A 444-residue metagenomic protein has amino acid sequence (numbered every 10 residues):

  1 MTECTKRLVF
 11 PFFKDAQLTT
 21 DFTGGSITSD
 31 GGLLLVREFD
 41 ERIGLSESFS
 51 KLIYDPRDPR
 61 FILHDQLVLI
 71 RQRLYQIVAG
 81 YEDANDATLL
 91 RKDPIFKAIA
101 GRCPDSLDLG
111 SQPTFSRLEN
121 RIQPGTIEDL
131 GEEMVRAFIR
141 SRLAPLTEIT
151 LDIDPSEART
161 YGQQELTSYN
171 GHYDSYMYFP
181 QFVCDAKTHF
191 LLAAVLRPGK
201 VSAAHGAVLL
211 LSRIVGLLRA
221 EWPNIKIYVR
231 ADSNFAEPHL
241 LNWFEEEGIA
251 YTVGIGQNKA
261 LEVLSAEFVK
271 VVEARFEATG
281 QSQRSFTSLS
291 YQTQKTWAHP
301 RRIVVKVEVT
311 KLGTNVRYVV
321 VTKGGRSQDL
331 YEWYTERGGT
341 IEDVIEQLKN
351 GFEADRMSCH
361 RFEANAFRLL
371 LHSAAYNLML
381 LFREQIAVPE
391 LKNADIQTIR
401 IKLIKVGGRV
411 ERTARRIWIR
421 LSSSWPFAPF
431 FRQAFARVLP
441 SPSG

Functional and structural regions predicted by a protein language model:
M1-S202, A207-E221, F244, V406-G444: Dynamic "connector" segments at or just before major functional cores
E3-F22, A250-E353, A436-G444: An anionic, glycine-rich sequence signature occurring as long contiguous blocks
F39, L330-F367, L371, A375-R383: Short amphipathic alpha-helical "interface-anchor" segments enriched in bulky aromatics
P59-V68, T310, C359-L369: Structural motif
D154, I225-A236: Acidic/histidine-rich, metal-coordinating catalytic segments
L241-A250: Short, surface-exposed basic-aromatic patches at helix termini and helix-loop junctions that form
L380-L421: C-terminal structured "cap/appendage" subdomains that terminate the fold
